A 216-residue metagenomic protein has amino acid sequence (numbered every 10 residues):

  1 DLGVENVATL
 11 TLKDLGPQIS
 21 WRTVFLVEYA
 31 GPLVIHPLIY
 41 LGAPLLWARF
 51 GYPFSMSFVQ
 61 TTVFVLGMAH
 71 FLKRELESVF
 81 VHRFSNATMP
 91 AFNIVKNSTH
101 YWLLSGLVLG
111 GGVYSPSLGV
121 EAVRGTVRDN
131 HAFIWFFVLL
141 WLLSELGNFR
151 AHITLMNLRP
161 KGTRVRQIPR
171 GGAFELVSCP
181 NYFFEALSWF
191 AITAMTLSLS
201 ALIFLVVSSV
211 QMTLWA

Functional and structural regions predicted by a protein language model:
D1-A48, F58: Ubiquitin system architectures
G3-L10, T61, A69, R74 (+5 more regions): A broad, low-amplitude sensor of folded, mature protein cores
K13-V24, E75-V95, N157-L176: Helix-loop boundary elements of multi-pass alpha-helical membrane proteins
S20-H36, M56-H70, T88-S105, R128-W141 (+2 more regions): Transmembrane alpha-helices of multi-pass eukaryotic membrane proteins
P32-F50, G67-H82, Y101-S115, E145-I153 (+4 more regions): Membrane-embedded alpha-helices of multi-pass membrane proteins, especially ion channels and transporters
L38-T61, E75-N93, L109-F133, F190-I203: Membrane-lumen (extracellular) interface motif
L46, V123-R150, T154-A216: Hydrophobic transmembrane alpha-helices
